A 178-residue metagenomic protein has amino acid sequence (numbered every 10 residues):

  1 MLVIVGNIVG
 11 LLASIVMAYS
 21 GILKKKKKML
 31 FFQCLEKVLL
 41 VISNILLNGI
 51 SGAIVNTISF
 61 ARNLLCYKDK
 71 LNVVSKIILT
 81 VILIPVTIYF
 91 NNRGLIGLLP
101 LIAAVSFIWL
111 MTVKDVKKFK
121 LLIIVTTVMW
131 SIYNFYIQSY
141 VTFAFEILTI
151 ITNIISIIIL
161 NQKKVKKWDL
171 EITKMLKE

Functional and structural regions predicted by a protein language model:
M1-E178: Alpha-helical membrane-protein topology signature
